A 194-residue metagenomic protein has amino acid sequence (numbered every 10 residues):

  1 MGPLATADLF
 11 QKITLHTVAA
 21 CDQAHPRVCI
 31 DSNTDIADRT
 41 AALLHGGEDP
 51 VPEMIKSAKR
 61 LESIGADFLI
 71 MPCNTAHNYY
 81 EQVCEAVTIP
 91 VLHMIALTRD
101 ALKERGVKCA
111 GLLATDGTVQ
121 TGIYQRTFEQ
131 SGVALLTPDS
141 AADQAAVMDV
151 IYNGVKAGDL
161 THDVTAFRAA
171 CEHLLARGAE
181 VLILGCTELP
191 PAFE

Functional and structural regions predicted by a protein language model:
M1-E194: Non-catalytic structural scaffold of enzyme domains
